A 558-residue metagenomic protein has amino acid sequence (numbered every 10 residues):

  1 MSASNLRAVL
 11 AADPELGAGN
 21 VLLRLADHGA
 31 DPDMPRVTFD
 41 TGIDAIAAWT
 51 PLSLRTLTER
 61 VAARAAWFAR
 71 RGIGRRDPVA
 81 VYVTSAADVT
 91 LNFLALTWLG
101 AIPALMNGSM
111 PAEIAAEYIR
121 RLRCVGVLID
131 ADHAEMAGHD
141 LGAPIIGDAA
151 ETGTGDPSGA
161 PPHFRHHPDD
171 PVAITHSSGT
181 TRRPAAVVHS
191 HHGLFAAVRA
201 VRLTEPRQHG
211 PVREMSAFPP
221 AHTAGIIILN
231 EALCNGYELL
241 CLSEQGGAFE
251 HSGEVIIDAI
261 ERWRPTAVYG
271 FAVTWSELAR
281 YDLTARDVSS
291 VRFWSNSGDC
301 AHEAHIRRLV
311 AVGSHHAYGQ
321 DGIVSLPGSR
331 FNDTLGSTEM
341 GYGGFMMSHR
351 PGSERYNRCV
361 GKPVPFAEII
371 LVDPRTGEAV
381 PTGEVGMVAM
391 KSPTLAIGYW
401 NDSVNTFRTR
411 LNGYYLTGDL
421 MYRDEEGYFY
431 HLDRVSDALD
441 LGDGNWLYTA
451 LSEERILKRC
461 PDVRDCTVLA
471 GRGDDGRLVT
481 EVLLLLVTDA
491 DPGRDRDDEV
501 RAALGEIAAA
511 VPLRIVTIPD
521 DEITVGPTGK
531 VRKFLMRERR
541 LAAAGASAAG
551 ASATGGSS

Functional and structural regions predicted by a protein language model:
M1-R71, A502, A546-S558: N-lobe entry segment of adenylate-forming
D33-P35, S158-H176, R182-R183, P206-R213: Conserved pre-ATP/AMP-binding loop-to-beta segment of ANL
T50-R55, V172-R199: Conserved AMP-binding A3 loop
T84, A131-M136, E244, W263-V310 (+3 more regions): Adenylate-forming
F195-R213, T223-A267, W275-E277, Y281: Conserved AMP-binding/adenylation subdomain of ANL enzymes
E261, V268, S392, I397-G398 (+1 more regions): AMP-binding/adenylate-forming catalytic core of the ANL superfamily
W294, A301, I306-M421, E425-E426 (+3 more regions): Conserved AMP-binding/adenylate-forming
L439, T467-G473, V482-L486, R501-S558: Conserved C-terminal "lid"/linker of ANL adenylate-forming enzymes
